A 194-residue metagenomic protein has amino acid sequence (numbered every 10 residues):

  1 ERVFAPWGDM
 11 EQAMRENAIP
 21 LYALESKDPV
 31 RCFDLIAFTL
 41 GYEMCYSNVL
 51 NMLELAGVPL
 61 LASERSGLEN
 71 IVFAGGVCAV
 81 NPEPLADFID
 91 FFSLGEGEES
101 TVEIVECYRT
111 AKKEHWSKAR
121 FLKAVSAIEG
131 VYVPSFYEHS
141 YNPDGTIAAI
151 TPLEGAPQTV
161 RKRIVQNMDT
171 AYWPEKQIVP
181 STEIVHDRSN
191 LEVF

Functional and structural regions predicted by a protein language model:
E1-E11: A short beta-strand-loop structural module common to alpha/beta enzyme folds
W7, M14-L153: Glycine-rich beta-alpha loop elements in corrinoid/cobalamin-binding modules across cobalamin-dependent enzymes
A37, F73, S93, Y132 (+3 more regions): Structured core elements
E43, A79, G95-E98, K162-V165 (+1 more regions): Conserved structured core elements
G145-L191: N-terminal [4Fe-4S]-dependent radical SAM core
